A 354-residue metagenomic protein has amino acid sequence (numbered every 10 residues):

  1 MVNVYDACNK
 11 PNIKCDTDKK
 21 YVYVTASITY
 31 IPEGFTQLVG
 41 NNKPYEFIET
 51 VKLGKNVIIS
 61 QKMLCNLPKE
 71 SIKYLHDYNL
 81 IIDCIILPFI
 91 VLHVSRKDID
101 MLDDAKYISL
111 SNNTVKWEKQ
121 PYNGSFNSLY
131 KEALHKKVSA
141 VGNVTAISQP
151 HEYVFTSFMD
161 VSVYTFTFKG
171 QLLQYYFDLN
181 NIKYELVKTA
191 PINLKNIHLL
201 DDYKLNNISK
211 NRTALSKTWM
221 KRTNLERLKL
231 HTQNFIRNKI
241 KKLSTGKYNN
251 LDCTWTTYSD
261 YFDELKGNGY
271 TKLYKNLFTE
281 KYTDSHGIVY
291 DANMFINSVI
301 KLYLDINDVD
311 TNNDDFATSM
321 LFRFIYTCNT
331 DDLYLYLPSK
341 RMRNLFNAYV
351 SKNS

Functional and structural regions predicted by a protein language model:
M1-T17, A146-F155, N206-C253: Conserved interdomain hinge at the start of the Helicase C-terminal
V2-V39, K62-M63: Conserved Walker A/P-loop ATP-binding site and its immediately adjacent core in helicase/helicase-like ATPase domains
D18-S27, V161-T165, K239, L243 (+2 more regions): Conserved RecA-like ASCE P-loop NTPase motor core of nucleic-acid helicases/translocases
N42-Y78, P88-V91, N143-A146, N268-Y282 (+1 more regions): Conserved RecA-like ASCE ATPase "motif II neighborhood" in helicase/translocase motors
I58-L67, G267-N353: Conserved RecA-like P-loop NTPase helicase motor core
K62-L64, S71-V138: SF2 helicase catalytic motif II
A105-Y176, N180-N196: A charged, amphipathic alpha-helical module
K169-L172, Y176-I236: Interdomain hinge/linker at the junction between the two RecA-like core domains of SF2 helicases
